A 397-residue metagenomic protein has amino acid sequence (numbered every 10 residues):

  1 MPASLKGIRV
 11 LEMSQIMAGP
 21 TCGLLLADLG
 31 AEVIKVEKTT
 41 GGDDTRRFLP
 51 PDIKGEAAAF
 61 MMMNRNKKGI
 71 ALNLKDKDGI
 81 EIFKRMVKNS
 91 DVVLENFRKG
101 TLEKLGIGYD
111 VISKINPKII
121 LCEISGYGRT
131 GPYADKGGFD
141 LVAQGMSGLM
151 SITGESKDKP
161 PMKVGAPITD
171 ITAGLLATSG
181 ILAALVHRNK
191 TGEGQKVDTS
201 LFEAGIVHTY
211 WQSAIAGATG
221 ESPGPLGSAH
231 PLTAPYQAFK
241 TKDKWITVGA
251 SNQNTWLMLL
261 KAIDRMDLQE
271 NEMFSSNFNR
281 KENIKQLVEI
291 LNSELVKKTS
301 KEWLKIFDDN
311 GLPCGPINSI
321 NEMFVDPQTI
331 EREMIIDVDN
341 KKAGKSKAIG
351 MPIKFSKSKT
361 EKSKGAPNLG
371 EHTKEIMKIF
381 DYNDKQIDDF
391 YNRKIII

Functional and structural regions predicted by a protein language model:
M1-K190, N368, K374-I397: N-terminal helix-loop segment corresponding to the beta1-alpha1 unit of nucleotide/adenylate-binding folds
M1-R9, K240-T241, E322-I397: Terminal low-complexity tails and localization/encapsulation signals of metabolic enzymes
V33, D308-E322, N383-D388: Short, well-structured beta-strand/strand-turn elements
T40, Y127-G128, L201-I206, D243 (+2 more regions): Glycine-rich beta-alpha junction loops
P51, F60, L226-P231, Y236-Q237 (+2 more regions): Short Gly/Pro-enriched turn/cap motifs at secondary-structure boundaries
R129, D158-I168, N189-G205, G224-P231 (+1 more regions): Conserved Rossmann-fold dehydrogenase catalytic segment
G174-G194, V207-A218, L260-D267: Oxidoreductase and adenylate-handling cofactor-binding alpha/beta cores
A234-N310, C314: Aromatic-enriched alpha-helical interface/lid elements that frame and gate functional surfaces
